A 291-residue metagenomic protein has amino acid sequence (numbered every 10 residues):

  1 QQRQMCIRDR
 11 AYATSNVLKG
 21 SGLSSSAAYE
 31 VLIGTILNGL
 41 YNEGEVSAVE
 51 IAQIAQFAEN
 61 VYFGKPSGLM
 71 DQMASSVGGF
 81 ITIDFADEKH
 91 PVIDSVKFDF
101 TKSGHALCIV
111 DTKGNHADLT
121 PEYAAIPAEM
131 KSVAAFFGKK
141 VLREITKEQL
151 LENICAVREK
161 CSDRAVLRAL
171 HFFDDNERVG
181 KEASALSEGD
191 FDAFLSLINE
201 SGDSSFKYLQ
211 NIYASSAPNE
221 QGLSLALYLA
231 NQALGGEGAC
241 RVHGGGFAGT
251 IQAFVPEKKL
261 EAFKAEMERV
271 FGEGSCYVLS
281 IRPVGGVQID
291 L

Functional and structural regions predicted by a protein language model:
Q2-I7: Short, small-residue-biased leader/transition segments that mark boundaries at the very start of proteins
D9-G22, V49, A55-A74, G238-R241 (+1 more regions): Cysteine-centered functional microenvironments
L23-E43, V255: DPxDG-like acidic metal-binding loop motif
G39-A48, H116-P121: Inter-helical turn/loop segments and adjacent helix faces that build the functional surface of alpha-helical bundle
E43-V92, S201, L227-A233, C240-G246: Alpha/beta catalytic cores of group-transfer enzymes, especially the acyltransferase/condensing modules of polyketide
T82-R241, A253-L291: C-terminal nucleotide
A248-I251: N-terminal pre-core extensions flanking Radical SAM catalytic domains
